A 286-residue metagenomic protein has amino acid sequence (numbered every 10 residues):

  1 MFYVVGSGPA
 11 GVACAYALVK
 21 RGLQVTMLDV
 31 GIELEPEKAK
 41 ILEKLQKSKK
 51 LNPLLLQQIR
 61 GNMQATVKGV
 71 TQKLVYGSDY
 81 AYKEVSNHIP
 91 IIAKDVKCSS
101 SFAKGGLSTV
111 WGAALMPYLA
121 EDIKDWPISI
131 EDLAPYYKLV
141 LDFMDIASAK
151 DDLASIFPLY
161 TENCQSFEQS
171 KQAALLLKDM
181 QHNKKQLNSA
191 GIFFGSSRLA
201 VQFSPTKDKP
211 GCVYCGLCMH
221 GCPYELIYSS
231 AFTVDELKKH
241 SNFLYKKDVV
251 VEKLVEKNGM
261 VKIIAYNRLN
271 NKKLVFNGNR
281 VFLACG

Functional and structural regions predicted by a protein language model:
M1-E131, A265, L283: N-terminal glycine-rich phosphate/pyrophosphate-binding loop and immediately adjacent elements
G6, V249-V251, F282-G286: Glycine-rich anion-binding loop/nest that anchors nucleotide
P9, D248-E252, R268-L269: Conserved SAM/SAH-binding loop
N52, L56-I59, M63-G77, I91-A93 (+3 more regions): Conserved redox-cofactor binding core of oxidoreductases
G259-I264: Short, hydrophobic/aromatic-rich segments at coil-to-beta transitions
N271-R280, A284: Core beta-strand elements of the Rossmann-like FAD/NAD(P) dinucleotide-binding domain in flavoenzyme oxidoreductases
